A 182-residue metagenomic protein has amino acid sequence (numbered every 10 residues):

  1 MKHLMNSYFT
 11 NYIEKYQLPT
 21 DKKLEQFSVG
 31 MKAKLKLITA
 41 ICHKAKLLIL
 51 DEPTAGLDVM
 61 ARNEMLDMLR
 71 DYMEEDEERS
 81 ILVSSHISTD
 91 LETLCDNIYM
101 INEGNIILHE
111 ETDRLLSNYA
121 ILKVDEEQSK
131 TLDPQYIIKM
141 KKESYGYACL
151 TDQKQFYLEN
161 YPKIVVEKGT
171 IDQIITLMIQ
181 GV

Functional and structural regions predicted by a protein language model:
M1-L82, H86-T89, T93-D96, N102: ABC transporter nucleotide-binding domains
K2-N6, D125, K168: A structural signal for well-ordered alpha-helical scaffolds and beta->alpha junctions
N6, D76, P134, L158-Y161: Short, well-ordered coil/turn elements that cap or connect secondary structure elements
Y8-N11, Q128, T170, I174: Exposed alpha-helical structural elements
I13, L66, L116, I175-T176: Conserved protein kinase catalytic domain
Q17, R70, A120, I179-Q180: A generic structural signal for secondary-structure junctions that act as hinges or helix/strand caps at the edges
L66, R70-L82, H86-T151: ABC transporter nucleotide-binding domain
I137-V182: C-terminal coupling/interaction segments
